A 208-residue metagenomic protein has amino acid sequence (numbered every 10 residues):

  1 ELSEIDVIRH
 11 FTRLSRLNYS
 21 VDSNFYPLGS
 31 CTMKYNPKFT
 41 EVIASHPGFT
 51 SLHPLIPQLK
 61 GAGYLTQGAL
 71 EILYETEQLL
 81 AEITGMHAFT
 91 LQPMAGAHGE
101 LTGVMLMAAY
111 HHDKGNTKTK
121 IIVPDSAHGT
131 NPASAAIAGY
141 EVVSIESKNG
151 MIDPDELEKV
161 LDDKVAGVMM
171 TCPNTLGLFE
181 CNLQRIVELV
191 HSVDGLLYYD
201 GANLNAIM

Functional and structural regions predicted by a protein language model:
E1-F49: N-terminal glycine-rich, Lys/His-bearing helix-loop that initiates the first secondary-structure elements of many
S3-L14, G48-M94, G99: Conserved N-terminal alpha-helix of the aminotransferase class I/II PLP-enzyme fold
S15, L80, T84, A88 (+3 more regions): Structural motif corresponding to the C-terminal cap of alpha-helices
Y19, H46-L55, A81-G85, A136-E141 (+1 more regions): Short acidic (Asp/Glu) and glycine-rich catalytic loops that position anionic groups and cofactors
V21-P27, H87-L91, G201: Flexible, glycine/charged-enriched surface loops at secondary-structure junctions
D22-S30, K34, A62, M107-H111 (+2 more regions): Carboxylate/His-rich catalytic cores and anion/metal-binding grooves
Y26-P27, M33, E82, P93 (+1 more regions): Short conserved micro-motifs on helix faces and helix-strand junctions that flank and scaffold key functional residues
G68, H98-M208: Conserved PLP-enzyme active-site core in the AAT-like
